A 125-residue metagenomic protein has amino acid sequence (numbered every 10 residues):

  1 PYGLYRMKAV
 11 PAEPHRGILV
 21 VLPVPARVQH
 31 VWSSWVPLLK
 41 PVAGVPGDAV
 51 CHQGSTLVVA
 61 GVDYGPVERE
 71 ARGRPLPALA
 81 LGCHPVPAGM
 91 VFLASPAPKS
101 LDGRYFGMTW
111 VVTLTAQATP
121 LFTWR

Functional and structural regions predicted by a protein language model:
P1-R125: Extended hydrophobic leader/signal-anchor segments used for secretion and membrane insertion
